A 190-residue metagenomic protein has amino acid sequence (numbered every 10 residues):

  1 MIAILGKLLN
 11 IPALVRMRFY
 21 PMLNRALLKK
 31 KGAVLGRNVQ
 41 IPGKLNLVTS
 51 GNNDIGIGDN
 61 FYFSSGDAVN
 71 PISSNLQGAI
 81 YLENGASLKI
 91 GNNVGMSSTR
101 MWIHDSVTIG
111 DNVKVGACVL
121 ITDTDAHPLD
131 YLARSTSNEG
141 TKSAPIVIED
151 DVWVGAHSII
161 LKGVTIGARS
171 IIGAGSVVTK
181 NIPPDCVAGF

Functional and structural regions predicted by a protein language model:
M1-T122, S143, E149-D151, S158 (+2 more regions): Domain-scale signature associated with acetyltransferase and cell-envelope carbohydrate enzymes
G78, H127-L129: Flexible, active-site-adjacent loop/turn segments at secondary-structure boundaries
D105, K162, K180: Conserved coupling/switch loop of ABC ATPases
D125, L132, V164, I182: Conserved catalytic-core motifs of eukaryotic protein kinase domains, centered on the activation segment
L129-E139: Short glycine/proline- and charge-enriched loop/turn segments that cap or connect secondary-structure elements
S137-E139, P145-V147, D151, G155 (+1 more regions): A mid-sequence, solvent-exposed acidic-amphipathic segment
T165-G189: C-terminal/domain-terminus segments
